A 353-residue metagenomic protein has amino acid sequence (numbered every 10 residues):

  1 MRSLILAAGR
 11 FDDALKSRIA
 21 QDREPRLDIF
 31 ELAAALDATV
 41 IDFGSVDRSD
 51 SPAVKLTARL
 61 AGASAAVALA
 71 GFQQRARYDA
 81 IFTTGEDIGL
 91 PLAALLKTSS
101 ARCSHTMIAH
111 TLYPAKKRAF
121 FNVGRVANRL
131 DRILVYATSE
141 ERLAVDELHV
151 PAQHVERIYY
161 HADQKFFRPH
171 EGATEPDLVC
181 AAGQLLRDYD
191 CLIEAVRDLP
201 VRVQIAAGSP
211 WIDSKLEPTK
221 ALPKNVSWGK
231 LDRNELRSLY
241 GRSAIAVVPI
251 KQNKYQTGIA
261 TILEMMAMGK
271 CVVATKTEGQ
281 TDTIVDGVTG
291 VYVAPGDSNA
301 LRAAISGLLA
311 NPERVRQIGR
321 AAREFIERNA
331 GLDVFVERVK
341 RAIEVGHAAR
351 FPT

Functional and structural regions predicted by a protein language model:
F30, A70-R77, Y113-I133: Membrane-proximal helix-turn-helix segments that form the acceptor-binding/catalytic region of lipid-linked
K117-R118, R142-D146, Q153-H154, H161-P176: Acidic anion/phosphate-binding donor-loop and adjacent secondary structure in glycosyltransferase catalytic cores
E171-R187, L192-Q204: Conserved donor-binding/catalytic core segment of Leloir-type glycosyltransferases
A207, S214-Y240: Nucleotide-activated donor-binding/catalytic signature segment of Leloir-type glycosyltransferases, i.e., the conserved
Y240-Q256, K270: Acidic donor-binding loop of glycosyltransferase active sites
A246-V248, M266-A267, C271-T275, I284: Short hydrophobic beta-strand element within catalytic cores of glycosyltransferases and related nucleotide-activated
D286-G287, V291-S298, G307-E313: Conserved acidic donor-binding segment of nucleotide-sugar-dependent glycosyltransferases
G307, R314-R328, F335, R341: A short, well-ordered alpha-helix in the C-terminal region of glycosyltransferases
